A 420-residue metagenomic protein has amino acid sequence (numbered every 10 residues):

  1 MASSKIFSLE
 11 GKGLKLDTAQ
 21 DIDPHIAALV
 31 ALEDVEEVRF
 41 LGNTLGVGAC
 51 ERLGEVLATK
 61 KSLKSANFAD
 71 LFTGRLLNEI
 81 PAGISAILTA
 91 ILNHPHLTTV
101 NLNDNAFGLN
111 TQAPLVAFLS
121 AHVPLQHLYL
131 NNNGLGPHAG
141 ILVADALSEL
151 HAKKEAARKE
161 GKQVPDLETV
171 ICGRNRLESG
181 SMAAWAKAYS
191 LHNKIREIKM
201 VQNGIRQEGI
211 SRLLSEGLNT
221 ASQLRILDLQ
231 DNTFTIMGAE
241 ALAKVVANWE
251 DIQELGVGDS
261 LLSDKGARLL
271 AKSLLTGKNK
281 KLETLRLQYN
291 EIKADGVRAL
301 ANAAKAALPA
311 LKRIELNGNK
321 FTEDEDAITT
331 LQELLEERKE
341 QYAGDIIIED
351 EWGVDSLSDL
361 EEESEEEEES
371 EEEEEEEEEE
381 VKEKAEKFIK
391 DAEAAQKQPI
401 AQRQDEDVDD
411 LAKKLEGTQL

Functional and structural regions predicted by a protein language model:
M1-L420: Leucine-rich tandem repeat or coiled-coil scaffolds
